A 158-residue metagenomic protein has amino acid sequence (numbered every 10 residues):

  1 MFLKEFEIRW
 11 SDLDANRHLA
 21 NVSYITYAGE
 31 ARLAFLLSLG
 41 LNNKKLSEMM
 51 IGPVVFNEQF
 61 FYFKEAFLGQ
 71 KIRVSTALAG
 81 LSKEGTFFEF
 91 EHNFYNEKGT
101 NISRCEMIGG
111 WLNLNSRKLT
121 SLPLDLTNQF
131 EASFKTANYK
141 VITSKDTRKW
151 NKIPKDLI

Functional and structural regions predicted by a protein language model:
M1-A34, K145-I158: Catalytic strand-loop segment that frames the active site of acyl-thioester-processing enzymes
L3-K4, F67-K71, A79-I158: HotDog/MaoC-like acyl-thioester-processing domains
F6-W10, Y62, W111: Hydrophobic residues in beta-strands and at strand termini
A15, L36, N42, G110 (+1 more regions): Catalytic cores of transferase enzymes with a strong primary signal for eukaryotic protein kinases
R17, T76, R117: Hydrophobic pocket/interface hotspot
A31, L39, S133-A137: Alpha-helix boundary/capping residues
L37-G80, E84-F87, I102: Hydrophobic beta-strand-centered segment that forms part of the acyl-chain substrate-binding groove
